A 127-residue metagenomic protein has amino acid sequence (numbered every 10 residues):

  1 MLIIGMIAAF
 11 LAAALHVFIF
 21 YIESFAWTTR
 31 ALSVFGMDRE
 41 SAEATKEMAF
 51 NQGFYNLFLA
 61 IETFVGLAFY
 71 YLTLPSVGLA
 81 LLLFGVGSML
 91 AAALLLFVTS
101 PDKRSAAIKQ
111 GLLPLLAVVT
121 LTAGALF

Functional and structural regions predicted by a protein language model:
I3-F25: N-terminal signal-anchor transmembrane alpha helix
I7-F10, A14, F54, I61 (+3 more regions): Hydrophobic residues within alpha-helical transmembrane segments of multi-pass solute transporters/permease subunits
A8, E43-A44, D102: Short N-terminal alpha-helical targeting/association segments
I19, A26, F54-Y55, L59 (+1 more regions): Hydrophobic side chains within alpha-helical segments
F25-K46: Cytosolic, membrane-interface loops and tails of multi-pass inner-membrane proteins
A42-I61: Interfacial helix-start motif at the membrane-water boundary
V65-L112: Transmembrane helix-loop-helix
V118-F127: Juxtamembrane boundary at the C-terminal end of a transmembrane helix
